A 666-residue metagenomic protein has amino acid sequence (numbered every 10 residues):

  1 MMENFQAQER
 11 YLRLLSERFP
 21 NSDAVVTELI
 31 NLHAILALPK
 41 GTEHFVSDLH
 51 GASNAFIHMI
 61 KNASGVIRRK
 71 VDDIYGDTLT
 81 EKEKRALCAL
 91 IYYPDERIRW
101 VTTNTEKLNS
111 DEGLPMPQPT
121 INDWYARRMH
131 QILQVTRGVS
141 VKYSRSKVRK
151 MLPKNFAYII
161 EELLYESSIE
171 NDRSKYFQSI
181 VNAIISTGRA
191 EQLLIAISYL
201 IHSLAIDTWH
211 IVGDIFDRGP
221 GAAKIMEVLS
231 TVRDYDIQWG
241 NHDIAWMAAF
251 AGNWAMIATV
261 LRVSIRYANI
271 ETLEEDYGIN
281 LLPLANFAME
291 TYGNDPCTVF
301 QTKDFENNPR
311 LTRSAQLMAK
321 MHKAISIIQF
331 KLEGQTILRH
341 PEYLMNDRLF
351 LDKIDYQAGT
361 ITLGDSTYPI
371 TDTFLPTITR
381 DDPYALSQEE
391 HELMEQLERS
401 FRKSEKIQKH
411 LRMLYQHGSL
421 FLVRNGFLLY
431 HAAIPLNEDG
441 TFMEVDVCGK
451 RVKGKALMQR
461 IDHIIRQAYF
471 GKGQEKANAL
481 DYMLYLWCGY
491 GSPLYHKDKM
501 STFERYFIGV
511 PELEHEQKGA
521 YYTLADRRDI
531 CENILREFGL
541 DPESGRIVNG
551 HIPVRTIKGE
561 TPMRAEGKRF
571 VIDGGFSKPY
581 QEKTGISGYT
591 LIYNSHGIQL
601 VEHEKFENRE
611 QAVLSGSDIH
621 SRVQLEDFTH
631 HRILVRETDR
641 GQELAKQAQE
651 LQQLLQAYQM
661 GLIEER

Functional and structural regions predicted by a protein language model:
M1-R666: Feature recognizes metal-dependent phosphohydrolase scaffolds
